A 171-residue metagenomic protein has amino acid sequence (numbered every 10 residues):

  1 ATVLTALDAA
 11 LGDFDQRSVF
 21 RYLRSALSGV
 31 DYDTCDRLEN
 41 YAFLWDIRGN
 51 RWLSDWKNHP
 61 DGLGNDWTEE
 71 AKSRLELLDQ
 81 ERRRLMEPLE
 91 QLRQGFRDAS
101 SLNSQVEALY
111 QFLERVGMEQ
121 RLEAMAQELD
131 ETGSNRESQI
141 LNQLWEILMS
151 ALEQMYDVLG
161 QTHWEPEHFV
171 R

Functional and structural regions predicted by a protein language model:
A1-R171: Polyanion-engaging groove/track-forming segments
